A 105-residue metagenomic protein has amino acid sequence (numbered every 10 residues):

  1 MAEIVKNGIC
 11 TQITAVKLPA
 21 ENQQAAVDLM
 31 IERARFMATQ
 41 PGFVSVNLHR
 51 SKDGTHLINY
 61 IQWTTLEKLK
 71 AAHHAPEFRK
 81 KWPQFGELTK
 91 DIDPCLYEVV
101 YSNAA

Functional and structural regions predicted by a protein language model:
M1-L57, T64-E77, E87-A105: Short S/T/G/P-rich N-terminal loop/turn motif that feeds into the first structured element of a domain
K80-K81: A common structural junction motif
